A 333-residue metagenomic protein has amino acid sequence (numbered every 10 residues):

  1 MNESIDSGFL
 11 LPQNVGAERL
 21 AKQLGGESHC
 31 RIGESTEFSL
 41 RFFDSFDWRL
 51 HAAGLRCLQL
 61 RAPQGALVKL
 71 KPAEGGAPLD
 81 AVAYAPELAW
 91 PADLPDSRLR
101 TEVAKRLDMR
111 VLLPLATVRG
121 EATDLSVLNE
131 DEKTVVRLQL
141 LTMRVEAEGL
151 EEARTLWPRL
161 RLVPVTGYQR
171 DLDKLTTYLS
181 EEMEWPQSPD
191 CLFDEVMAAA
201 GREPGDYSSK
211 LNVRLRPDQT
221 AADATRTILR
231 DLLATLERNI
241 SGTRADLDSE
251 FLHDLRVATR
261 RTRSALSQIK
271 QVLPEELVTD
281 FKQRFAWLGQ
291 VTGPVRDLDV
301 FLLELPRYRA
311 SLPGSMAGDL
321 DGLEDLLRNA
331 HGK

Functional and structural regions predicted by a protein language model:
M1-K333: Cationic, histidine-enriched alpha-helical/coil surfaces that engage anionic ligands
